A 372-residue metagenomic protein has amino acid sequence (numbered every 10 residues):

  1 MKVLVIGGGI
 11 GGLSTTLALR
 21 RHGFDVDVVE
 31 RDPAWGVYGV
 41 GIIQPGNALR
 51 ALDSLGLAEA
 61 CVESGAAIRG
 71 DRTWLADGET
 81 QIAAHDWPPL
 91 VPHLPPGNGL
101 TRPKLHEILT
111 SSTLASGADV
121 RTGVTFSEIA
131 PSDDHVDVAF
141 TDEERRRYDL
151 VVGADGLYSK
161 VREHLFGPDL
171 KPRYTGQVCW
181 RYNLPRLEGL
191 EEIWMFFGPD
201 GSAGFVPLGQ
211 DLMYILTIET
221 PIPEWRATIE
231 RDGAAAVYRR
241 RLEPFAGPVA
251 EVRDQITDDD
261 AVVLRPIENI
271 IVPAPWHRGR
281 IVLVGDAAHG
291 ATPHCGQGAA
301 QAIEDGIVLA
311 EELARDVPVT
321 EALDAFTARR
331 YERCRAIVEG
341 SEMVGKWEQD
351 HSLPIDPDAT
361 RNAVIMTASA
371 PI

Functional and structural regions predicted by a protein language model:
M1-V3, P45-F166, L170-N183, I222-W225 (+2 more regions): Conserved N-terminal helical subregion
I6-R21, D25, V29, V152-G153 (+2 more regions): Conserved mid-domain beta->alpha element of the FAD-binding
G11, A34, Y158: Conserved Rossmann-like nucleotide-cofactor binding loop
P33-A51: Conserved N-terminal glycine-rich FAD pyrophosphate-binding loop of Rossmann-like flavoproteins
Y182, E192-W225, A235, L242-F245 (+1 more regions): Active-site substrate-recognition segment that forms the wall of the catalytic cavity or substrate channel
P185-E191, E224, P248, R315-D316: Short helix-loop capping/hinge motifs at secondary-structure junctions, enriched in acidic/polar residues
T228-V263: Flavin-binding catalytic cores
N362-I372: C-terminal auxiliary extensions adjacent to catalytic cores
